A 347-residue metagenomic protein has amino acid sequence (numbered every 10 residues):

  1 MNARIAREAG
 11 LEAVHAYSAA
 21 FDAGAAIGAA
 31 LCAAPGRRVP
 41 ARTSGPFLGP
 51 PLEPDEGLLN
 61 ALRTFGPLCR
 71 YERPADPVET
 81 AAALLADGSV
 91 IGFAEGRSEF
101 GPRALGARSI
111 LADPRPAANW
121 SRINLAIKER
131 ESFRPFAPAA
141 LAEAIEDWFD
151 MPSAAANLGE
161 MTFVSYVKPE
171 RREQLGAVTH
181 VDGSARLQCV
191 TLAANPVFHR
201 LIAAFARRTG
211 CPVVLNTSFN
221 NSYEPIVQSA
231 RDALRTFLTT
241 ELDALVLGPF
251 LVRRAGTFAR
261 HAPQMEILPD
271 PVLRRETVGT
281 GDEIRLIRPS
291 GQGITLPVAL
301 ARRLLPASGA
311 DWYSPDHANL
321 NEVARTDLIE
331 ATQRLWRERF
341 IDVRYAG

Functional and structural regions predicted by a protein language model:
N2-G293, A299-L300, A331-T332, E338 (+1 more regions): Flexible beta->alpha loop and helix N-cap segments adjacent to enzyme active/binding sites
R303, A307-V323: Short acidic, hydrophobic short linear motifs in intrinsically disordered regions
N321-R337: Short amphipathic alpha-helical interaction segments
T326, R344-G347: Extended, charged low-complexity segments that frequently continue into or abut oligomerization scaffolds
